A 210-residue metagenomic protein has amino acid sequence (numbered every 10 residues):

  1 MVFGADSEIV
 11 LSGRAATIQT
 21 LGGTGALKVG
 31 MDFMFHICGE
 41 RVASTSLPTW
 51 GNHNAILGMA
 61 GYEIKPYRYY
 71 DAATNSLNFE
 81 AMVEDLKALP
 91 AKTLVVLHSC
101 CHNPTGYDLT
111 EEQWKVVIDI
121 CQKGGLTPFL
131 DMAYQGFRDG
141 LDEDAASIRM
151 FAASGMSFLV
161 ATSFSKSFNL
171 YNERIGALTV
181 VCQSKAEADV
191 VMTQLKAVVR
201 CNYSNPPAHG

Functional and structural regions predicted by a protein language model:
M1-T127, M132-F137, A145-I148: Conserved core of the PLP fold type I
A72, Y107, L141, K166 (+1 more regions): Hydrophobic alpha-helical scaffolding
G140-D142, E173-R174: Histidine/acidic-residue-rich catalytic or RNA/ligand-binding cores of hydrolases and nuclease-related proteins
L141-G155: A short alpha/beta connector and helix-capping loop motif
A153-G210: Conserved core segment of the aminotransferase class I/II
